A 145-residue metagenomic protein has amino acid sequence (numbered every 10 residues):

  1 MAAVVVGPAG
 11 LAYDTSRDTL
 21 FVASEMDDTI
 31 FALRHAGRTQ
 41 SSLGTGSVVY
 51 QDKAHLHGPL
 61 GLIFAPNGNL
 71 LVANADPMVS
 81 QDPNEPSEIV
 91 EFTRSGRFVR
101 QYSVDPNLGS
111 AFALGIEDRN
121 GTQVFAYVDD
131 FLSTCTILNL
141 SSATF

Functional and structural regions predicted by a protein language model:
M1-L20, D27, D52-N69, P106-V124: Beta-rich, blade/repeat-based domains predominating in secreted/periplasmic proteins but also intracellular
M1-V4, A36-H55, G96-V104: Blade-edge beta-strand/turn elements of extracellular beta-propeller and related beta-sheet repeat scaffolds
S16, E25-M26, H35, N74-P77 (+4 more regions): Short loop/turn segments immediately following the C-termini of beta-strands
T19-F21, D28-A32, R38-Q40, V48: A glycine- and small/hydrophobic-rich beta-loop-beta segment that serves as a flexible "lid/hinge" or phosphate-binding
D28-A32, E85-V90, T134-N139: A short loop-to-beta-strand structural motif that recurs across blades of beta-propeller domains
A32-S41, R94-G96, N139-F145: Short loop/turn segments immediately following beta-strands, especially the blade-tip and inter-blade linker loops
Q51-P106: Loop/turn-rich, solvent-exposed surfaces of beta-rich toroidal or solenoidal domains
S110-F145: Blade-level signature of beta-propeller repeat domains, shared across WD40, Kelch, NHL, RCC1 and BNR/Asp-box propellers
